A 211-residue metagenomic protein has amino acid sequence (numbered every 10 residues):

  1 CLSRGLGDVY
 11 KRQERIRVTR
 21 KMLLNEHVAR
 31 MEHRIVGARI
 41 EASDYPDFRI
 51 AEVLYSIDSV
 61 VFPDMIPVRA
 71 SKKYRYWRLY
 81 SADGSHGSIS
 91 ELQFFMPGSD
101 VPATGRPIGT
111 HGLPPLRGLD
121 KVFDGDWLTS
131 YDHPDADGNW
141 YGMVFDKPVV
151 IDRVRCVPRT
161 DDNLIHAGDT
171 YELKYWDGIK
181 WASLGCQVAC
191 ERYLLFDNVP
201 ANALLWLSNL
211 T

Functional and structural regions predicted by a protein language model:
C1-Y10: Single conserved hydrophobic/aromatic residue that forms the stacking wall/gate of nucleotide- or nucleobase-binding
V18-F95, T110-L113, H133-W140, P148-V149 (+1 more regions): Trp- and acidic/polar-enriched beta-sheet ligand-binding modules for extracellular glycan and matrix recognition
G98-I108: Extracellular carbohydrate-recognition regions
R106-K121: Glycan-recognition and processing domains
D120-T129: Acidic, glycine-anchored loop motifs typical of Ca2+
